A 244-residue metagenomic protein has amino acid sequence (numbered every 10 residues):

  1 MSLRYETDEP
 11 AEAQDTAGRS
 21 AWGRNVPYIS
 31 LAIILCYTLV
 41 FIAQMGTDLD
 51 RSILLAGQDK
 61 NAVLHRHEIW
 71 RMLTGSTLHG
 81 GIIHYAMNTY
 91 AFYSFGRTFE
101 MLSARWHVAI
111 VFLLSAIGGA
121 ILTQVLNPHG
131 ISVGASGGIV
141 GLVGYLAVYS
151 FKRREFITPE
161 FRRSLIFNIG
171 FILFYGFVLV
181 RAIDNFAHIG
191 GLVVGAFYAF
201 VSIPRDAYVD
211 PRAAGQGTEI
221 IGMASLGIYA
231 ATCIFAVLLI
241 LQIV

Functional and structural regions predicted by a protein language model:
S2-V244: A detector for small-residue-rich transmembrane helices and their helix-helix packing motifs
